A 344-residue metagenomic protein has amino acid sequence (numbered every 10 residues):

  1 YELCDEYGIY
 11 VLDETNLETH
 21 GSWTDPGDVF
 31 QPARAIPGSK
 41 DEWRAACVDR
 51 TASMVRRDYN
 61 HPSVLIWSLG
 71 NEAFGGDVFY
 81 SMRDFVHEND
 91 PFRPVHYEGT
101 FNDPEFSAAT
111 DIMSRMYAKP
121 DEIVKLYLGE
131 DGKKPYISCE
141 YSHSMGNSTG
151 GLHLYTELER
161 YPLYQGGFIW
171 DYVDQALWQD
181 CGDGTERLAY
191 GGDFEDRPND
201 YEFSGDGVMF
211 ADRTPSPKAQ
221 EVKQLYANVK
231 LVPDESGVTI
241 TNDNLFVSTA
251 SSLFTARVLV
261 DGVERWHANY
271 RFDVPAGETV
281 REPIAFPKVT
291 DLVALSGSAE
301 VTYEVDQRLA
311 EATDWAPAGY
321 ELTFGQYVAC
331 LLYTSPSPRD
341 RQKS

Functional and structural regions predicted by a protein language model:
Y1-T239, D243-A250, T255-W266: Extended substrate-binding grooves/exosites of carbohydrate-active enzymes
E6, H20-P26, P287-L292, Q307-E311: Short regulatory "switch" loops immediately downstream of catalytic or recognition motifs within protein catalytic
P198, S248-A250, A276-E278, L295-A299 (+1 more regions): Solvent-exposed loop and beta-edge segments used for protein-protein assembly and interaction
S236-V238, F254, E282, Y303 (+1 more regions): Hydrophobic residues positioned within well-ordered beta-strands of beta-sheet architectures
T239-T241, R257, A285, E304-R308: Residue-level recognition of well-ordered beta-strand positions that form the cores of beta-sheet-rich folds across
V263-G297: Intrinsically disordered, low-complexity Pro/Gly/Ser/Thr-rich segments with frequent PxxP/GP/PP motifs and embedded
D291-L331: Terminal connector regions
Y333-Q342: Conserved small/polar residues in nucleotide/adenosyl-binding loops
